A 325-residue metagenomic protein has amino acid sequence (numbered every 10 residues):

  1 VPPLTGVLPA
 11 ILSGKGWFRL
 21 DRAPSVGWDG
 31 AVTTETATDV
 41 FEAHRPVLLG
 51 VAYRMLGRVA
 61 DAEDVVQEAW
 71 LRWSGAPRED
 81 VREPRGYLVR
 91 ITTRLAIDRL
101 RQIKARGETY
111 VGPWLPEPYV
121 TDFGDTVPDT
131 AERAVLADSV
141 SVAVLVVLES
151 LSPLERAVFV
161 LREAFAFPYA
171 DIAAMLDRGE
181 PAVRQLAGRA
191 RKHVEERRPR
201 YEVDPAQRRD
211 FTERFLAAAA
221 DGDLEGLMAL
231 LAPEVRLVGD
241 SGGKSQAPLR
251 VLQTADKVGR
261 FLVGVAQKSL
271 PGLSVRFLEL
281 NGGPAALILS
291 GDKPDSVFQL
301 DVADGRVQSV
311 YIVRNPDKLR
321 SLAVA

Functional and structural regions predicted by a protein language model:
V1-V40, L322-A325: Actinobacteria-biased recognition of intrinsically disordered, low-complexity terminal regions
D21-D64, E68-W70, S74-A217, D221-G226 (+1 more regions): Active-site-adjacent scaffolding segments
E79, D292-K293, R314-D317: A short acidic/small-residue loop/turn micro-motif
L227, V235, G305: Hydrophobic pocket/interface hotspot
P233-V275: A solvent-exposed, acidic/Ser-Thr-rich amphipathic alpha-helical stretch
E279-L280, V302: Generic beta-strand structural signal
P284-G291: Short beta-strand segments that buttress and anchor functional surface loops
V297-L322: Short beta-strand edge/turn micro-motifs at domain boundaries
